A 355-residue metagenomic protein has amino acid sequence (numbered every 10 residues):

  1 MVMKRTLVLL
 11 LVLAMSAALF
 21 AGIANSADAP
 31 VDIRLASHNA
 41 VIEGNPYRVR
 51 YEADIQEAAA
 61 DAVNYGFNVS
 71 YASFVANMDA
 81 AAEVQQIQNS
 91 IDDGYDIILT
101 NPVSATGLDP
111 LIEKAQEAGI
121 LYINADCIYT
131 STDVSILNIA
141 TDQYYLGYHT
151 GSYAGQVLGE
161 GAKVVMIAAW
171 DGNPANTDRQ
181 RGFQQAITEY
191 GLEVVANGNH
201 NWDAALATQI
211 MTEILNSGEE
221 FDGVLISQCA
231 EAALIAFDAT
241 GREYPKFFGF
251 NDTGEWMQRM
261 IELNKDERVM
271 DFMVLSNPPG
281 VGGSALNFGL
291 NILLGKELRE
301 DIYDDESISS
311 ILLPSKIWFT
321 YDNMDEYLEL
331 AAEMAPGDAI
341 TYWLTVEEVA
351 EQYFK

Functional and structural regions predicted by a protein language model:
M1-R34, A60, I91-D92, E113-A118 (+1 more regions): Short, low-complexity disordered leader/linker segments with a strong preference for bacterial N-terminal type II
V31, I187-Y190, S284, F288-K355: Hinge/cleft segment of the Venus flytrap/periplasmic-binding protein
D32-A58, A62, S70-V84, N101-A105 (+2 more regions): Extracytoplasmic "Venus flytrap"
D61-A76, V164-M166, I187-A205: Short beta-strand elements in bilobed, periplasmic/extracellular small-molecule ligand-binding domains
V75, T130-Y153, A168-W170, N264-P279: Short beta-strand elements at the ligand-binding edges of bilobed clamshell
E83, N138-V164, L206-T208, G254-M257 (+1 more regions): Hydrophobic alpha-helical segments within soluble ligand-binding/sensing domains
I87-E117, F183, V195, N201-M260 (+2 more regions): Hydrophobic alpha-helical
T106-Y145, E255-R259, D266: Flexible loop/hinge segments that line or gate small-molecule binding clefts
